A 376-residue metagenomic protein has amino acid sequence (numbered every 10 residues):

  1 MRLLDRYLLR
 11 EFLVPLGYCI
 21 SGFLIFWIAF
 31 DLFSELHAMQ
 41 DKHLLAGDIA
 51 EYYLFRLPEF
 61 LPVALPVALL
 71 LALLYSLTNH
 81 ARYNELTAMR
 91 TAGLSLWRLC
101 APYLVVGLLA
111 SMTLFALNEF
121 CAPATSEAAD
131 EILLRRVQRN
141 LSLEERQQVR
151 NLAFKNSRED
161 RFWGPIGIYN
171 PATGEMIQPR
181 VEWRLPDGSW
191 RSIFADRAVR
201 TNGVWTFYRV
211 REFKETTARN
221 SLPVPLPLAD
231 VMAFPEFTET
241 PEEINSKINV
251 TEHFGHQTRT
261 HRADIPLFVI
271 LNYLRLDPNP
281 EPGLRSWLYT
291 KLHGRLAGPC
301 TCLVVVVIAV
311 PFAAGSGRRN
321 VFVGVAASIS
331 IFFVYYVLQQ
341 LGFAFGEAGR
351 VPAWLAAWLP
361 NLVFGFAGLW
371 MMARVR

Functional and structural regions predicted by a protein language model:
M1-R56: Hydrophobic alpha-helical transmembrane segments
Y7, E11-P15, R98-S111: Start (N-cap) of specific transmembrane helices in multi-pass transporter permeases
Q40, P280-V375: Transmembrane alpha-helical segments that form the functional core of multipass membrane systems
L57-L77: Long, hydrophobic alpha-helical segments
L73-T87, A92: Transmembrane helix boundary and interhelical loop/hinge segments in multi-pass membrane proteins
R90-S95, G349: Short helix-to-coil transition segments within interhelical loops that connect adjacent transmembrane helices
G107-P223, P227: Non-transmembrane, extracytosolic/lumenal segments of membrane-associated proteins
F254-N279: Extended, hydrophilic extramembrane loops/domains of integral membrane proteins
